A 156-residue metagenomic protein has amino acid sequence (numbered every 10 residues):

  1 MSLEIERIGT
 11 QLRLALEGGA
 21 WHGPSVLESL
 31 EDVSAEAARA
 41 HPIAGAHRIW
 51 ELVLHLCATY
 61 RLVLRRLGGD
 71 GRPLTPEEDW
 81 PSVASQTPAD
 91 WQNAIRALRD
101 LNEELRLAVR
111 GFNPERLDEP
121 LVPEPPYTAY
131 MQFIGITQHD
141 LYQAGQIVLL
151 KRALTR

Functional and structural regions predicted by a protein language model:
S2-I5, G9-G23, L27-L30, A35-P81 (+1 more regions): Short, contiguous alpha-helical
V83-P120, Y130-I136: Acidic/histidine-rich alpha-helical segments that form the ligand environment of transition-metal centers
